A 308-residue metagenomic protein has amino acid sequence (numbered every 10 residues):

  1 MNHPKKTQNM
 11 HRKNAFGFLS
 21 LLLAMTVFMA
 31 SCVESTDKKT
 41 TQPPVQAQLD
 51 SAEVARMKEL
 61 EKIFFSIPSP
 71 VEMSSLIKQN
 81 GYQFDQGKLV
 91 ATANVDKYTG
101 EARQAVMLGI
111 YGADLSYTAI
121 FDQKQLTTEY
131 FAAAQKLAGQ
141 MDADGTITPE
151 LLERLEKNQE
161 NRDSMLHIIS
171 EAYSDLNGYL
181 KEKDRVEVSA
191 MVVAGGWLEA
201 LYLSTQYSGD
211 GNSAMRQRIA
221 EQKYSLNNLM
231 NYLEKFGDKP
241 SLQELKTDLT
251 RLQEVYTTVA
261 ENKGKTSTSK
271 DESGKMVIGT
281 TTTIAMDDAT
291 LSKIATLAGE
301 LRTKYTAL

Functional and structural regions predicted by a protein language model:
H3-L19: Bacterial N-terminal signal peptides that target proteins for export
F28-S31: C-terminal motif of bacterial Sec signal peptides marking the signal peptidase cleavage site
V33-T36: Bacterial signal peptide processing site
T40-R154: N-terminal Sec/ER secretory leader and immediately downstream segment of secreted/extracellular precursors
L115-D122, M141, G145, Y179-K183 (+5 more regions): Secondary-structure edge/capping motif, primarily at the C-terminal ends of alpha-helices and the immediately following
T128-A132, L152-E153, M191-V192, R216-A220 (+3 more regions): Short, charged, amphipathic alpha-helical segments
E160-D248: Extended amphipathic alpha-helical interaction segments
K239-L308: A cross-kingdom marker for long, charged
